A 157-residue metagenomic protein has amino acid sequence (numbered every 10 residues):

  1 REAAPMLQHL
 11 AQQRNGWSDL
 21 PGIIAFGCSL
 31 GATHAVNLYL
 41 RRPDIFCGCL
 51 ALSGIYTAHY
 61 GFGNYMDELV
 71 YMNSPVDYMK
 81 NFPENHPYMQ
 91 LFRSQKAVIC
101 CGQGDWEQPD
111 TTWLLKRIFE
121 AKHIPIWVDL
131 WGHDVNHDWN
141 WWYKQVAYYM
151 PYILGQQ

Functional and structural regions predicted by a protein language model:
R1-Q157: Non-catalytic cap/lid and distal C-terminal segments of serine-dependent acyl enzymes
